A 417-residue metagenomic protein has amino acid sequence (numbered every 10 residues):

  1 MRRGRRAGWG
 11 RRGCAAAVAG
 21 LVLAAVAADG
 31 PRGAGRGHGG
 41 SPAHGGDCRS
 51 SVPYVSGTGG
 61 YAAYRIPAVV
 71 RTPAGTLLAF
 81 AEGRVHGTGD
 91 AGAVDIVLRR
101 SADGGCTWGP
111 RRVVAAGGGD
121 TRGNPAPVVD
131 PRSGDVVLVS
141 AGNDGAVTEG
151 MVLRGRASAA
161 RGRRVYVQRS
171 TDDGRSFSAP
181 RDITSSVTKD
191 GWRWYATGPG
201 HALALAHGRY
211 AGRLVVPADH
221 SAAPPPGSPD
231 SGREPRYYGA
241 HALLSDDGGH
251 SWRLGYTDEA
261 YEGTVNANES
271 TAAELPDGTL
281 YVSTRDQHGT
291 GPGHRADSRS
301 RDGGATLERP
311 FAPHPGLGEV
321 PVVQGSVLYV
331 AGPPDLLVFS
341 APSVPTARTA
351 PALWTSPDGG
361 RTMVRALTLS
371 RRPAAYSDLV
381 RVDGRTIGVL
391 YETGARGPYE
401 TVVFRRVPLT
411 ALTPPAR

Functional and structural regions predicted by a protein language model:
R2-G35: Secretory targeting and sorting signals
G33-G45: Short, low-complexity, disordered segments immediately C-terminal to signal peptides in bacterial exported proteins
H44-R417: Asp-box/BNR beta-propeller blade signature and adjacent active/binding-site loops in extracellular glycan-interacting
